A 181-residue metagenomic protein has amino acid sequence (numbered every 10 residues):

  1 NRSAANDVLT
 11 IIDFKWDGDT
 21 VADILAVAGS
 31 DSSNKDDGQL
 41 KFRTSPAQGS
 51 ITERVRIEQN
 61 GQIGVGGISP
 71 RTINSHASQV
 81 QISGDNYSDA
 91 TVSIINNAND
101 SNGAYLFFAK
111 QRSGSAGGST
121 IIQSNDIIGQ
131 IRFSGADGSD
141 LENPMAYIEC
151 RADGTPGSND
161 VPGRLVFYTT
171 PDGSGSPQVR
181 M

Functional and structural regions predicted by a protein language model:
N1-S50, I63-S176: Self-maturation zones of extracellular/virion spikes and adhesins
T52-R54: Glycine-rich phosphate-binding loops of NTPases
R56-N60: Extracellular, beta-strand-rich glycan-interacting domains
